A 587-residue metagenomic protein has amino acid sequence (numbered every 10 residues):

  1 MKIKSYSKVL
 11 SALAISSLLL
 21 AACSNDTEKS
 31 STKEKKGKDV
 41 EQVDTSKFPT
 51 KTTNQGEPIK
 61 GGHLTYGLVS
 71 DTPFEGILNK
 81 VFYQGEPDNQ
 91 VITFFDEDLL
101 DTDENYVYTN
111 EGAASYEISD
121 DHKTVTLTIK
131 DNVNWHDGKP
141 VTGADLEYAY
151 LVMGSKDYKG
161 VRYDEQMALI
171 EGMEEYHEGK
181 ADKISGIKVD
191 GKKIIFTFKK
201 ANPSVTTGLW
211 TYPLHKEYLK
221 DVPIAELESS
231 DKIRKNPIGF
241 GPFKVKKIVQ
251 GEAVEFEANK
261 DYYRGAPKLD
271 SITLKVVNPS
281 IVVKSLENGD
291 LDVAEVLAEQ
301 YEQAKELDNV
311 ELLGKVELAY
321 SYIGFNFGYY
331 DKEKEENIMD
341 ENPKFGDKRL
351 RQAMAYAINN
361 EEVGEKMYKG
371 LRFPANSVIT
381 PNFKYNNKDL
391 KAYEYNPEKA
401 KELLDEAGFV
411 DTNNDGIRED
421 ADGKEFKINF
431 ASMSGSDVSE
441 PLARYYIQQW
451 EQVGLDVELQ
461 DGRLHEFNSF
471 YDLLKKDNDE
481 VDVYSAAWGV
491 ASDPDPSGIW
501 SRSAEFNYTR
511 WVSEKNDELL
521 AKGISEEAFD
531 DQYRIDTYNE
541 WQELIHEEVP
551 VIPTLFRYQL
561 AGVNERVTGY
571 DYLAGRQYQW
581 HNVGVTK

Functional and structural regions predicted by a protein language model:
T65-I118, I238: N-terminal lobe/hinge region of extracytoplasmic solute-binding protein
Y66, Q250, F409-A487, F556-Q559: Ligand/substrate-recognition segments at binding pockets and active sites
A114-R162, K344: Aromatic- and charge-enriched surface segment that lines or borders ligand/interaction sites
Y163-D221: Surface-exposed binding/hinge segments that line and control ligand-binding clefts or catalytic entry sites
L209-P267, S271, P397-E398, E402: Gly/Pro-rich hinge or "lid" segments in bacterial periplasmic/extracellular proteins
E228-R234, N259-A304, D456: Ligand-site clamp/hinge motif
K260, A353-K388, V438, L442-I447 (+1 more regions): Detector for C-terminal structural segments
N342-Q448: Append "and occasionally in soluble cytosolic enzymes with long acidic Gly/Pro-rich linkers
